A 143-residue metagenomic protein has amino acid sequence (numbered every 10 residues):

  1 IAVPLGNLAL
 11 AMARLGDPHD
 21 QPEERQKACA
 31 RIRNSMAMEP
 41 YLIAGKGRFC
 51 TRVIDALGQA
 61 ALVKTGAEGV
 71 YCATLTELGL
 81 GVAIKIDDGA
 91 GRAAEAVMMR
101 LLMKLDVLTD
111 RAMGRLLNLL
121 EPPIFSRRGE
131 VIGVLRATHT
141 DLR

Functional and structural regions predicted by a protein language model:
I1-N7: Mid-domain, small-residue-enriched loop/turn segments at the edges of structured enzyme/sensor domains
A9-A11: Well-ordered alpha-helical segments within folded domains of soluble proteins
A13-R143: Structured C-terminal helix/loop/strand segments within mature extracytoplasmic catalytic/sensor domains
